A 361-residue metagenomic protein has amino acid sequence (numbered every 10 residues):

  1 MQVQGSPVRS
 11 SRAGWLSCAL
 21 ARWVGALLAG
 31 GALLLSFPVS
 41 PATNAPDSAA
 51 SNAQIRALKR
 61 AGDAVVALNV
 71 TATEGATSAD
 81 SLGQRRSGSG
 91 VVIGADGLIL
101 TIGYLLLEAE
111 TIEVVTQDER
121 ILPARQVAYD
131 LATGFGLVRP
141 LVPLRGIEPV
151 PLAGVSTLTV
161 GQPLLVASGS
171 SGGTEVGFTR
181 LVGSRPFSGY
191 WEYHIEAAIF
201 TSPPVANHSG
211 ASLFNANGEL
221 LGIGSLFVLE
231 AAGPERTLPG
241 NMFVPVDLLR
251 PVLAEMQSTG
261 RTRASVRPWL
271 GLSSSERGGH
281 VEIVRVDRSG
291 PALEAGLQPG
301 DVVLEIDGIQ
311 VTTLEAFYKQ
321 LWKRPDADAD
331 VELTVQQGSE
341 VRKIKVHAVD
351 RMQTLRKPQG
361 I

Functional and structural regions predicted by a protein language model:
A19, W23-S36: Bacterial N-terminal signal peptides
P41-Y104, T111, T159-L164, A254-E255 (+2 more regions): N-terminal activation segment of mature serine protease catalytic domains
A45-L58, I147, A216, L220-R277 (+3 more regions): C-terminal cap/linker of serine protease catalytic domains
T73-E74, G94-E175, A198, P203 (+5 more regions): Conserved active-site neighborhood of the chymotrypsin/trypsin-like protease fold
E74, D80, A109-T111, I147 (+4 more regions): Active-site loop architecture of trypsin-fold serine endopeptidases
A76-G83, A128-G134, L141, S184-I199 (+3 more regions): Gly/Ser-enriched beta-turn/beta-hairpin loop segments
D96-L100, N217, L221, A292-E315: Conserved PDZ fold ligand-binding element
A254-R261, A295-Q298, L304-I306, A316-I361: PDZ-domain C-terminal substructure recognizer with occasional recognition of PDZ-binding tails
